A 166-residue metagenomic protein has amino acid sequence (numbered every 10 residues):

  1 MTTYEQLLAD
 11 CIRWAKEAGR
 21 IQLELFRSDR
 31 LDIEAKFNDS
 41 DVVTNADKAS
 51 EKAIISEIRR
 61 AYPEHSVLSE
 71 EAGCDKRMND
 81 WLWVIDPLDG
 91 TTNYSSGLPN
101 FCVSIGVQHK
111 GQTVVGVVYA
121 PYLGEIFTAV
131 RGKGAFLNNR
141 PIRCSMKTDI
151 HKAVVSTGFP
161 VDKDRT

Functional and structural regions predicted by a protein language model:
M1-L88: N-terminal subdomain of lithium-sensitive/metallo-dependent phosphomonoesterases centered on the IMPase/IPPase/PAP
Q22, D47, I58, T91 (+3 more regions): Residue-level signal for inorganic ion chemistry
A35-F37, A46-D47, E71, L98 (+4 more regions): Solvent-exposed, flexible loop/coil residues
K52-I54, G73, R77, N93-S96 (+2 more regions): Active-site-proximal flexible loops/turns
E71-G73, L88-T91, N139, F159: Short, well-ordered turn and helix-capping elements at secondary-structure junctions
N79-Y122: Glycine-rich active-site/cofactor-binding loop and its immediate structural neighborhood
G106-T166: Acidic beta-strand-loop-alpha-helix segment within the catalytic core of divalent metal-dependent phosphate-processing
